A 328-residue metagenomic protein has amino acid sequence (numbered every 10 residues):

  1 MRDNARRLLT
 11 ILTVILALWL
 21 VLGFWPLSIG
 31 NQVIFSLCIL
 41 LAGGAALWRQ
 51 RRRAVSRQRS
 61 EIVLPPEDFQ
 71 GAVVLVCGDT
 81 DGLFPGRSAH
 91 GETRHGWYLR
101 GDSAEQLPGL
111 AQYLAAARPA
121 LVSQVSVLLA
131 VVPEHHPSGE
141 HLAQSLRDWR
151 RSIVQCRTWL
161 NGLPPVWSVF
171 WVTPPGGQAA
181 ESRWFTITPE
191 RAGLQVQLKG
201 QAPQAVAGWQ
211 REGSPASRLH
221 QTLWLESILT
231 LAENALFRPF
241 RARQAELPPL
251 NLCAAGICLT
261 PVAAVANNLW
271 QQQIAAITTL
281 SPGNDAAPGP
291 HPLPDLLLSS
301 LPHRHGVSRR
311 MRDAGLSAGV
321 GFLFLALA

Functional and structural regions predicted by a protein language model:
M1, L20-W25, H305-A328: C-terminal single-pass membrane-anchor helix
M1-L64, A328: Extreme N-terminal leader/targeting regions
W48-A286: Cytosolic/nucleoplasmic/matrix-facing N-terminal domains/tails of membrane-anchored or organelle-targeted proteins
L280-R310: Juxtamembrane amphipathic/hinge helix adjacent to a transmembrane helix
